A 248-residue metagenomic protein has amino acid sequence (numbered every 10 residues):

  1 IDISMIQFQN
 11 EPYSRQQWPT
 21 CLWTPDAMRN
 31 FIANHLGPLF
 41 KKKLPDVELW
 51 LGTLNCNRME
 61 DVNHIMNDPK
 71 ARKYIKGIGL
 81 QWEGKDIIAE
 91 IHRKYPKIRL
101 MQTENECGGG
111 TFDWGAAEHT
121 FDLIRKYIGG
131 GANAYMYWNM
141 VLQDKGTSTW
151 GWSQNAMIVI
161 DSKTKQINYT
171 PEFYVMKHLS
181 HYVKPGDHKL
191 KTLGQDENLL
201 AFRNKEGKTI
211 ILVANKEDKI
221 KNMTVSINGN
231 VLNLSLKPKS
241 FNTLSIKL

Functional and structural regions predicted by a protein language model:
I1-T111: Active-site neighborhood of glycoside hydrolase catalytic domains
I6, I78, Y127, M176 (+2 more regions): Conserved, mostly hydrophobic/aromatic
P38-K43, D68, K94, K126 (+3 more regions): Structured segments of extracytoplasmic/periplasmic soluble domains in secreted or envelope-associated proteins
T53, G79-W82, Q102-C107, M136-M140 (+4 more regions): Active-site proximal loops enriched in glycine and acidic residues that flank catalytic Cys/His/Asp and coordinate
A89-I91, G146-S148, I220-T224, L234-S235 (+1 more regions): Extended hydrophobic-aromatic, low-complexity segments
R99-V175, T192-G194: Aromatic/acidic polysaccharide-binding cleft in carbohydrate-active enzymes
H181, T192-N228, S235, K239: Carbohydrate-binding surface patches
